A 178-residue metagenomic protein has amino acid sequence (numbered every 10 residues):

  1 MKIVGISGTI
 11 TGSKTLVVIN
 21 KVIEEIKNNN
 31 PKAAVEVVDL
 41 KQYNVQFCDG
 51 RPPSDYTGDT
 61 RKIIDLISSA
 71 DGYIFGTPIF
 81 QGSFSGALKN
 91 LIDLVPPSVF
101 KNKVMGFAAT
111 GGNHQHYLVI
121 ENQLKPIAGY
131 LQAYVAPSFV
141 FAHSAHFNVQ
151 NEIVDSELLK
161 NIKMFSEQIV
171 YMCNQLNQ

Functional and structural regions predicted by a protein language model:
M1-T77, S83-K89, I153-Q178: N-terminal beta1-alpha1-beta2 submodule of the flavodoxin-like/Rossmannoid cofactor-binding fold
V22, N29, K101, M105-Q178: FMN-binding flavodoxin-like domain, especially the glycine-rich phosphate-binding loop
V38-K41, V45, P78, D93 (+3 more regions): Flexible, active-site-adjacent loop/turn segments at secondary-structure boundaries
D55-L131: Helix-loop-strand module that forms the ligand-binding subsite of alpha/beta enzymes
